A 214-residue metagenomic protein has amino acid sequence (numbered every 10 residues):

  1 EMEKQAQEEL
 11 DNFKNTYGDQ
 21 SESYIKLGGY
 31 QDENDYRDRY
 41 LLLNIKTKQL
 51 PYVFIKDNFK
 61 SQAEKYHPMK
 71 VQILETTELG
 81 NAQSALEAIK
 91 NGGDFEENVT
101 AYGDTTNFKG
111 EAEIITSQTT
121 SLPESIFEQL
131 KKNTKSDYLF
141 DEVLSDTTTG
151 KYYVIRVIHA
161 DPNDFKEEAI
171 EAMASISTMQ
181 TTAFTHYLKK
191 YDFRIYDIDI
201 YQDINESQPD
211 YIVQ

Functional and structural regions predicted by a protein language model:
E1, L10-Y17, I45, Q49 (+6 more regions): Sec/Tat-exported extracytoplasmic proteins
E1-Q31: N-terminal targeting/tethering segments
Y17, L27-G28, N91-G92, K109 (+1 more regions): Feature targets compositionally biased, intrinsically disordered low-complexity regions with long contiguous runs
Y24-T77, E124-Q214: PPIase-associated folding chaperone regions across multiple families
A82: Short, conserved charged micro-motifs
A85-F127: Peptidyl-prolyl cis-trans isomerase
